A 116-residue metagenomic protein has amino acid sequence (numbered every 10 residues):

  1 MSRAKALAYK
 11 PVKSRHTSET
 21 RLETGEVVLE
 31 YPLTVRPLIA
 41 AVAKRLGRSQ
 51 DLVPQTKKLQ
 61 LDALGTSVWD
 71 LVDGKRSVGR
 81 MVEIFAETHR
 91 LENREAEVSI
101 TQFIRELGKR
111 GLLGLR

Functional and structural regions predicted by a protein language model:
M1-H16, R48-R116: Long, charge-rich, low-complexity alpha-helical segments
M1-K44: Hydrophobic packing positions characteristic of elongated beta-solenoid/beta-helix-type spike/fiber shafts
